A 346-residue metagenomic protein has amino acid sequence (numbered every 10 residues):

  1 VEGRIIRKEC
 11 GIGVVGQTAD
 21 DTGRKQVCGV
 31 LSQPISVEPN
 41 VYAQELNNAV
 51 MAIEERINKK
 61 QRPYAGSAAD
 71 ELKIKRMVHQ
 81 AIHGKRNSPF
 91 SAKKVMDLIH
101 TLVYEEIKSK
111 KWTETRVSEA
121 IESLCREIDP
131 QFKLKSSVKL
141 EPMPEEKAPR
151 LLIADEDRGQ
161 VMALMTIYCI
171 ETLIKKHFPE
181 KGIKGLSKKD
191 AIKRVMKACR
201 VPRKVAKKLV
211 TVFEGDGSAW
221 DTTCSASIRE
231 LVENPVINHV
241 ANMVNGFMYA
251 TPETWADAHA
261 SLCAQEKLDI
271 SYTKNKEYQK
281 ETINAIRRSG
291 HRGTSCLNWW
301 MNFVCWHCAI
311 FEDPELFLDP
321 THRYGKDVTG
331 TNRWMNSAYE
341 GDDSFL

Functional and structural regions predicted by a protein language model:
V1-L346: Viral RNA-dependent RNA polymerase
